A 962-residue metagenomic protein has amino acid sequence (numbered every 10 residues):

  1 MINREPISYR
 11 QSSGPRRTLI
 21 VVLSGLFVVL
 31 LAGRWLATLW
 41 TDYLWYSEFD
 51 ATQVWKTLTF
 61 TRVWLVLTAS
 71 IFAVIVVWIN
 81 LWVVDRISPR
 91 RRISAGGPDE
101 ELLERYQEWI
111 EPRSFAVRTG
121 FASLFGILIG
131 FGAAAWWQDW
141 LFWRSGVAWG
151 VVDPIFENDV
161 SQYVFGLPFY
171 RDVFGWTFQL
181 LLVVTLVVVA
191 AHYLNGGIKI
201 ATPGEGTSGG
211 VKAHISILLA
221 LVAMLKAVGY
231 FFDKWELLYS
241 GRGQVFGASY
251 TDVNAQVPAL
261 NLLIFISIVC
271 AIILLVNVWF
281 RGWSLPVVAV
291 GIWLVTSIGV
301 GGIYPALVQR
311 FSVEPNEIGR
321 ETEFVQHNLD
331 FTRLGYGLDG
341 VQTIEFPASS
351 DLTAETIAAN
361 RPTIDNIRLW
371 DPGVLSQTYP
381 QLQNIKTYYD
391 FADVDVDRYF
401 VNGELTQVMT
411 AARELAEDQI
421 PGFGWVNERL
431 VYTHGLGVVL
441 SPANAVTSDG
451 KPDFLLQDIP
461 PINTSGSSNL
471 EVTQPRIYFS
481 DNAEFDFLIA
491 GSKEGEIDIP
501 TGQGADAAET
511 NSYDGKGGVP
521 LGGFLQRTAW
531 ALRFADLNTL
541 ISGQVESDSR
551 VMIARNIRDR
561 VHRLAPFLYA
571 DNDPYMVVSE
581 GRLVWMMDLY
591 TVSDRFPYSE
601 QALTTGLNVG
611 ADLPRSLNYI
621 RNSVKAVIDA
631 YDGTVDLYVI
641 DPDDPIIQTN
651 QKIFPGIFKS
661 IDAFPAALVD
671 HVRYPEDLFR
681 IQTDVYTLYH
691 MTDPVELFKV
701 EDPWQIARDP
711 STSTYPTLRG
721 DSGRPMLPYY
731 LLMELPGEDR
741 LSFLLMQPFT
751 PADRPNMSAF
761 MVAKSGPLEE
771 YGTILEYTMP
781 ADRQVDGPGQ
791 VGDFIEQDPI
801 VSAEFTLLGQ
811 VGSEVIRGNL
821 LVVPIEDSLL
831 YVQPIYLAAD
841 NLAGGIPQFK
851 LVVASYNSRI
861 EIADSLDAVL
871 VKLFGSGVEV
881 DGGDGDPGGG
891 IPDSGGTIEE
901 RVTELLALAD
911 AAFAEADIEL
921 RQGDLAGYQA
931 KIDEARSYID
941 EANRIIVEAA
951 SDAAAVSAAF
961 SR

Functional and structural regions predicted by a protein language model:
N3-E5, Y9, R16, V22-S47 (+2 more regions): Soluble extracytoplasmic regions of secretory-pathway and membrane proteins
